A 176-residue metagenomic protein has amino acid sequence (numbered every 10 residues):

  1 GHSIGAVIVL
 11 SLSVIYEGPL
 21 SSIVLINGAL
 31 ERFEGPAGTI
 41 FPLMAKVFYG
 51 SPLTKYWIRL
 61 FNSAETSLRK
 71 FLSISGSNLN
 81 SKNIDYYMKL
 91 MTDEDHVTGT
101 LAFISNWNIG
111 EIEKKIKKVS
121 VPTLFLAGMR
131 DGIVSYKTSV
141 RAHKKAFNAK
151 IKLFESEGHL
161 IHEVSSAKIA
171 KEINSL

Functional and structural regions predicted by a protein language model:
G1, G5, V9: Gly/Ala-rich beta-loop-alpha elbow adjacent to hydrolase catalytic centers
L10-V14, A170: Short, hydrophobic alpha-helix immediately C-terminal to the catalytic nucleophile
V14, S21-T54: Flexible "cap/lid" loop of the alpha/beta hydrolase fold
R32-T39, Y56-K117: Conserved alpha/beta-hydrolase catalytic His-Asp/Glu region
V119, F125-A127, D131: Short beta-strand/loop motif that positions the catalytic acidic residue of the alpha/beta-hydrolase fold
V121, S135-K144: Short alpha-helix in the alpha/beta-hydrolase fold that links the catalytic acid
R130-V134, H159: Acidic catalytic loop of the alpha/beta-hydrolase fold
F147-L176: Catalytic active-site module of serine/aspartate enzymes centered on a nucleophile-bearing elbow/loop
